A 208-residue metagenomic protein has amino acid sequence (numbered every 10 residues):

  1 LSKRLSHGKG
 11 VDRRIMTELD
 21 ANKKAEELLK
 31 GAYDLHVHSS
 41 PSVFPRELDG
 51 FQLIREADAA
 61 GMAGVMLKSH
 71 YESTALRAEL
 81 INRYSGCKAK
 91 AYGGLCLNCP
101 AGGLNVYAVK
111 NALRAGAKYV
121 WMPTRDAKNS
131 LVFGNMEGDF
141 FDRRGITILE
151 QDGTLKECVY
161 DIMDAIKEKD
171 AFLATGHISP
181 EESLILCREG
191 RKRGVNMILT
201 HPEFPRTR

Functional and structural regions predicted by a protein language model:
L1-I15: N-terminal amphipathic/basic-hydrophobic helices that include classical n-h-c signal peptides and signal-anchor
R4-H7, G86, E168: Generic structural microfeature
R14-K90: An N-terminally biased module of ancient metal coordination in phosphate/nucleic-acid-related enzymes
T17-L28, G50-R55, A75-E79, R83-Y84 (+4 more regions): Histidine/acidic residue-rich metal-binding segments in metalloenzymes
E18-G31, G86-Y107, W121-V132: Metal-cofactor-binding active-site regions of metalloenzymes
Y33-V37, V65-L67, Y92-L95, V120-M122 (+2 more regions): Hydrophobic faces of well-ordered beta-strands that scaffold small-molecule active sites in alpha/beta enzyme cores
L35-L48, G93-G103, L149-D152: Active-site mouth loops of central-metabolism enzymes
H38-S40, H70-E72, G94-P100, P123-A127 (+2 more regions): Active-site beta-loop-alpha junctions enriched in small/polar residues
